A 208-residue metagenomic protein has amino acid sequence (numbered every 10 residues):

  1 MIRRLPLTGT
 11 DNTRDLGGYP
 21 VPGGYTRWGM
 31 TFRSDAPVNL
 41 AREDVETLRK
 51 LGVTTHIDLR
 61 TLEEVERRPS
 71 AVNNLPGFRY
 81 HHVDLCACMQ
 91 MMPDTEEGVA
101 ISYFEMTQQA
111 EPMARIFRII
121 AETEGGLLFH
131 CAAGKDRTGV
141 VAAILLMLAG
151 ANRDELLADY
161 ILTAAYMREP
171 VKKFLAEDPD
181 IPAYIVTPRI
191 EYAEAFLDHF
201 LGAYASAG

Functional and structural regions predicted by a protein language model:
M1-L128, V140-G208: Cys-dependent protein tyrosine phosphatase-like superfamily
A133, R137-T138: Ser/Thr-glycine-rich phosphate-binding loops at phosphate-binding pockets of nucleotides, nucleotide cofactors
